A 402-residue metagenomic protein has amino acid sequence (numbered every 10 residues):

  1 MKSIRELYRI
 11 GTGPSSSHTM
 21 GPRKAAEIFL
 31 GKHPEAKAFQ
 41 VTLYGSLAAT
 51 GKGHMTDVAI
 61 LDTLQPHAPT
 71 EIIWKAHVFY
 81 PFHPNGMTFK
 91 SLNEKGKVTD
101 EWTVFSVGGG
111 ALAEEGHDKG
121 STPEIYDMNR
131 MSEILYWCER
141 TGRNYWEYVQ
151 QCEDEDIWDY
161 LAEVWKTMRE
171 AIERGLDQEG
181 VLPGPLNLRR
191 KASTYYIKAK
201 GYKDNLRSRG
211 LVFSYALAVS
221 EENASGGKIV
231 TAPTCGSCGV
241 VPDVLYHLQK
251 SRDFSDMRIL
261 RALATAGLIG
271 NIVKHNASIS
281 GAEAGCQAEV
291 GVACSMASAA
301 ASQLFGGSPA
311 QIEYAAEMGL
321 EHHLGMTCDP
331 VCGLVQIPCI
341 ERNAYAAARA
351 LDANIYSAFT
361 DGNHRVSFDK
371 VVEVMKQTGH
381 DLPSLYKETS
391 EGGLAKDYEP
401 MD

Functional and structural regions predicted by a protein language model:
Y8-I28, G226-V244, C286-C294: Conserved phosphate/anionic-ligand binding catalytic regions in large, soluble enzymes, centered on
I10-G11, S280-G285, P330-C339: Short beta-alpha connecting loops at secondary-structure transitions that line or flank enzyme active sites
T19-K32, P242-D253, S298-G306: Alpha-helical support elements that line or immediately flank enzyme active sites and cofactor-binding pockets
A59-W74: A glycine-rich helix N-cap at a beta->alpha junction
T70-Y202, G210-L211: C-terminal regulatory domains involved in ligand/effector binding and gene-expression control
R169-D253, M257-G281, G285, G393-D402: Accessory "access/gating" subregions that flank catalytic or transport cores
S214, A218, G239-Q249, A264-I272 (+3 more regions): Contiguous, well-ordered alpha-helical segments that form the cores/surfaces of helical PPI scaffolds
A301-D402: Functionally critical mobile loop/hinge segments
